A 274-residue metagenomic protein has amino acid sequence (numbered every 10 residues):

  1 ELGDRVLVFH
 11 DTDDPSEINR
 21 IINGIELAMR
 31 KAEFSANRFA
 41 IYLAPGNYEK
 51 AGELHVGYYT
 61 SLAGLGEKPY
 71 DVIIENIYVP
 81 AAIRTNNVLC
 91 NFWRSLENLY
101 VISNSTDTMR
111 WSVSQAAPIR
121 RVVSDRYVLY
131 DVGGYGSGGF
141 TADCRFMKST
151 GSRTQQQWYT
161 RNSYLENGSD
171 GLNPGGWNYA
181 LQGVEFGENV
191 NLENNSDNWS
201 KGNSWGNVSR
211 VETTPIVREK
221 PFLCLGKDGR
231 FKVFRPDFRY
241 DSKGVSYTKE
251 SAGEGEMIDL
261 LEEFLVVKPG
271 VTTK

Functional and structural regions predicted by a protein language model:
E1-I22, F231-T273: Right-handed parallel beta-helix/beta-solenoid
R5-L7, I25-M29, T106-W111, D125: Generic detector of short, locally flexible boundary/turn motifs and exposed helical patches
R5-V6, N37-I41, R94-L96: Hydrophobic beta-strand segments of well-ordered beta-sheets in folded domains
F9, D131, A142, P174 (+4 more regions): Generic detector of low-complexity/intrinsically disordered segments and short hydrophobic N-terminal stretches
D11-S61, E67-Y70, I77-V79, P269-K274: N-terminal extracellular ligand-recognition/capping segment immediately after the signal peptide
Y48-S61, G66-D71, N76-N189: Right-handed parallel beta-helix
G57, G66-K68, T213, M257-L261: Alpha-helix initiation/capping motif
V184-M257: Extracellular/surface-exposed low-complexity segments
